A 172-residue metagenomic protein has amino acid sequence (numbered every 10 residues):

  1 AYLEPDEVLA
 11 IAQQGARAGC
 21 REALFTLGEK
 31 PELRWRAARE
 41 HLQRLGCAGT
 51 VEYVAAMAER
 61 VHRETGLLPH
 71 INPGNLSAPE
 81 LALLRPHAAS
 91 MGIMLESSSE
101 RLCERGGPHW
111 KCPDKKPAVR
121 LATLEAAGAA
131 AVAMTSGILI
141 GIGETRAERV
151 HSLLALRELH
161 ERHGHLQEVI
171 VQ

Functional and structural regions predicted by a protein language model:
A1-L159: Conserved Radical SAM active-site core
T135-I138, L166-Q172: Short, conserved beta-strand edge motifs with alternating hydrophobic and charged residues
